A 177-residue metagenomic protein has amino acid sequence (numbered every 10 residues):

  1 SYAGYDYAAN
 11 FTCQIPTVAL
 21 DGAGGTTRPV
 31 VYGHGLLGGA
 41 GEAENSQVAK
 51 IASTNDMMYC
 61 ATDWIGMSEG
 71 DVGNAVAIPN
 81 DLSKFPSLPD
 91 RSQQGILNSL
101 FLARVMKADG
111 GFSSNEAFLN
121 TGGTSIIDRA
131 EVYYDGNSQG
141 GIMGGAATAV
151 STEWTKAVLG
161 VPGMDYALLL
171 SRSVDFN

Functional and structural regions predicted by a protein language model:
S1-T26: N-terminal cap/lid segment of alpha/beta-hydrolase-fold proteins
A8, G22-D109, S113-F118: Cap/lid segment of the alpha/beta-hydrolase catalytic domain
R28-P29, E131-Y133, K156: Structural motif
G35, S138-Q139: Catalytic nucleophile serine of serine hydrolases, specifically the conserved "nucleophile elbow" pentapeptide
A40, Q139, M143-A147: Hydrolases whose catalytic domains are alpha/beta-hydrolase-1, hotdog thioesterase, or metallo-beta-lactamase-like
D71, A75, G145-N177: Hydrolase active-site cap/lid region
F118-S138: Alpha/beta-hydrolase fold nucleophile elbow
